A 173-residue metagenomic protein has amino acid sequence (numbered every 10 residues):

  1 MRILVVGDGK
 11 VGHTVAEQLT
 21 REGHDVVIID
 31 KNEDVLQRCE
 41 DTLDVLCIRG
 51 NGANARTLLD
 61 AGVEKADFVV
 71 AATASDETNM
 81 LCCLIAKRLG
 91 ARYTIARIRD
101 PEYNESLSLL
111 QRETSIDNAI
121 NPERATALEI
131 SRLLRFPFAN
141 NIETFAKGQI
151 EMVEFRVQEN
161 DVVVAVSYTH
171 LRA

Functional and structural regions predicted by a protein language model:
M1-R172: Cytosolic regulatory regions of ion transport systems
